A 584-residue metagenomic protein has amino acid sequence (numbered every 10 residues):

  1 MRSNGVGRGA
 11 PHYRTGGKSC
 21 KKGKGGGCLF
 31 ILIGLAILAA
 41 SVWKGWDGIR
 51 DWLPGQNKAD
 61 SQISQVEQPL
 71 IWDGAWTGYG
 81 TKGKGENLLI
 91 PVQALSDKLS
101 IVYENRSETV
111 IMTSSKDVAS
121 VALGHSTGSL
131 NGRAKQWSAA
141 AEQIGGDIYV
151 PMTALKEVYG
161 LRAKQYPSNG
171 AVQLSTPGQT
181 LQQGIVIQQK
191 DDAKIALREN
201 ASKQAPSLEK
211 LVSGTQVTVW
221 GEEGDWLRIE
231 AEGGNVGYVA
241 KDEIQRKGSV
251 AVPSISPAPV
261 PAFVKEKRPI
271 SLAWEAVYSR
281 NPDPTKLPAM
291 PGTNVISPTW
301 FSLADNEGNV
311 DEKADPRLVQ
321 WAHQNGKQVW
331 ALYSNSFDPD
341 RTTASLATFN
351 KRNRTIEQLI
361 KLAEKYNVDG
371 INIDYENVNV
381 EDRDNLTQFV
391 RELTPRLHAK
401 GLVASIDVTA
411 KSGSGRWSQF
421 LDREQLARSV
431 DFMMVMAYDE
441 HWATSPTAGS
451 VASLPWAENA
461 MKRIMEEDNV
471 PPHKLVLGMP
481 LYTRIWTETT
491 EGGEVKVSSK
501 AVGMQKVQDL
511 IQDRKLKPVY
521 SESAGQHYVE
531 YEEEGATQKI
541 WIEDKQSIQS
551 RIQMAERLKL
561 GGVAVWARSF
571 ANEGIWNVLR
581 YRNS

Functional and structural regions predicted by a protein language model:
R2, G7-D225, P253-F263: Primary recognition of N-terminal secretory signal peptides and signal-anchoring hydrophobic helices
G233-I244: A short macromolecule-binding patch
S249-Q358: Glycan-recognition patch characteristic of GH18 chitinases/ENGases and related GlcNAc/peptidoglycan-binding proteins
V252-I255, T483-R551, N583-S584: Glycan-binding loop/region signatures in secreted carbohydrate-active enzymes
E275-P291, T348-E364, G415-R423, E543-E556: Short, acidic/polar
I296, I373, M433, L477 (+2 more regions): Conserved, mostly hydrophobic/aromatic
N306, V310, R383-T387, R391-I511: Substrate-binding surface in catalytic domains of secreted glycosidases
I356-N385, M434-T447: Active-site groove signature of glycoside hydrolases
